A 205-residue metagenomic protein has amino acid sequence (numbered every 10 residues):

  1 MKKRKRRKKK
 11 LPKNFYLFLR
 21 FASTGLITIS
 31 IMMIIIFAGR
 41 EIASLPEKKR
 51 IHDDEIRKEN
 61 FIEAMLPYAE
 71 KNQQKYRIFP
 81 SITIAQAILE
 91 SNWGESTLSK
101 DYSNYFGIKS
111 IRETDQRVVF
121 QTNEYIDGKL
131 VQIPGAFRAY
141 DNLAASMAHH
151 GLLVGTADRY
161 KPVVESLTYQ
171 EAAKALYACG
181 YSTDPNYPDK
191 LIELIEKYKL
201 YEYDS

Functional and structural regions predicted by a protein language model:
M1-L89, W93-S205: Catalytic cores of secreted/periplasmic lytic hydrolases that degrade extracellular macromolecules
